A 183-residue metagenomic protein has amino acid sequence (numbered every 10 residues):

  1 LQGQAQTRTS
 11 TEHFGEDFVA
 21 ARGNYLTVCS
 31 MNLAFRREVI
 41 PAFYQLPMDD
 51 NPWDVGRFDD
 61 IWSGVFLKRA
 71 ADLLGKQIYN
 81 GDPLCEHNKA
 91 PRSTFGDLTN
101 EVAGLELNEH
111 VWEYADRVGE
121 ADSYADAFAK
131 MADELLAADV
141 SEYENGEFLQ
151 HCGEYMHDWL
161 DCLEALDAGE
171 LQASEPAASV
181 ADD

Functional and structural regions predicted by a protein language model:
L1-W53, R57, R69-D183: Terminal low-complexity segments of carbohydrate-biosynthetic enzymes
D60: Structured ligand/cofactor/substrate-binding pocket environments in proteins
S63-F66: Short active-site alpha-helical segment characteristic of glycosyltransferases and processive polysaccharide synthases
